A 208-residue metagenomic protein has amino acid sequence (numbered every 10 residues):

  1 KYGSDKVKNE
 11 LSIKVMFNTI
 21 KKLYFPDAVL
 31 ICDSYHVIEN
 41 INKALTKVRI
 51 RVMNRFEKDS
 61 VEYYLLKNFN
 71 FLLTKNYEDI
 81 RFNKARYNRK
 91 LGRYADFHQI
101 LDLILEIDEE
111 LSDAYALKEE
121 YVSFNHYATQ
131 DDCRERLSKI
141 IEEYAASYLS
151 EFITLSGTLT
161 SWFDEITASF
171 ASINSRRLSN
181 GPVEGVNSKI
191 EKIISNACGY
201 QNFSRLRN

Functional and structural regions predicted by a protein language model:
G3-E10, V15-F25, V29-I31, Y35-I38 (+1 more regions): Acidic/histidine-rich catalytic cores and adjacent linkers of DNA breakage/strand-transfer/modification proteins
V37-K58: Short alpha-helix plus adjacent loop in nuclease-associated cores
